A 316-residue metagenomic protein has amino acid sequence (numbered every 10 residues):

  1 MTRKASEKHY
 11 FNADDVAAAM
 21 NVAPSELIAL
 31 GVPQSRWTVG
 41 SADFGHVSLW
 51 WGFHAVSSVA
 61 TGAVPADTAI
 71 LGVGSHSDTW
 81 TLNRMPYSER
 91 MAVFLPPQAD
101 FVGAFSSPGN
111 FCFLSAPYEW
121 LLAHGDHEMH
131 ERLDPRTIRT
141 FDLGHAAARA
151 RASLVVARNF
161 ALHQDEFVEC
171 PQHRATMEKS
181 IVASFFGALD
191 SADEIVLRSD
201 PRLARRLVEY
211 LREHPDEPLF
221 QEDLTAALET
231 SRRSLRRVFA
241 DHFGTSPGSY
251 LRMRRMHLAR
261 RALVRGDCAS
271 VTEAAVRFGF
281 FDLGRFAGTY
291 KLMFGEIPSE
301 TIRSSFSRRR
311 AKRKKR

Functional and structural regions predicted by a protein language model:
M1-D67: N-terminal low-complexity or simple alpha-helical regulatory segments that function as activation/interaction modules
M1-L30, T79-P215, F220-E222, A226-R232 (+4 more regions): Alpha-helical bundle regulatory/interaction domains
S41, L49-W51, L71, A92-F94 (+1 more regions): Conserved hydrophobic/aromatic beta-strand scaffold that supports enzyme active sites
H54-A55, G74-H76, P117: Solvent-exposed residues in well-ordered beta-strands and their adjoining turns, especially edge/terminal strands
G62-T79: Short, conserved beta-strand element in jelly-roll/cupin
L235, F239, R285-F286, Y290: Short hydrophobic/aromatic patch on the recognition helix
F243, L251-R255, R260, K291-F294: C-terminal flanking helix
